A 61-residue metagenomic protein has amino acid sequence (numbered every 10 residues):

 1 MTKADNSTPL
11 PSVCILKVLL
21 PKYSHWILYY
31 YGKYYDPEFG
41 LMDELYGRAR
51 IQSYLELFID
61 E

Functional and structural regions predicted by a protein language model:
M1-Y23, Y30-S53: Conserved active-site-adjacent core of cysteine acyl-enzyme catalytic domains
L57: Extracellular glycan/ECM-engagement signal in secreted proteins
